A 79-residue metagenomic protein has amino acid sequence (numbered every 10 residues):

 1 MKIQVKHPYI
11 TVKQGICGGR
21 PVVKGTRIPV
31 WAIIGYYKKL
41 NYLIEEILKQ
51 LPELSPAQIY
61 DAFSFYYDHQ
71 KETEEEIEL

Functional and structural regions predicted by a protein language model:
M1-I28, G35, E75, L79: Acidic, low-complexity/disordered tracts enriched in E/D and polar residues
P29-L79: Long, charge-rich, low-complexity alpha-helical segments
